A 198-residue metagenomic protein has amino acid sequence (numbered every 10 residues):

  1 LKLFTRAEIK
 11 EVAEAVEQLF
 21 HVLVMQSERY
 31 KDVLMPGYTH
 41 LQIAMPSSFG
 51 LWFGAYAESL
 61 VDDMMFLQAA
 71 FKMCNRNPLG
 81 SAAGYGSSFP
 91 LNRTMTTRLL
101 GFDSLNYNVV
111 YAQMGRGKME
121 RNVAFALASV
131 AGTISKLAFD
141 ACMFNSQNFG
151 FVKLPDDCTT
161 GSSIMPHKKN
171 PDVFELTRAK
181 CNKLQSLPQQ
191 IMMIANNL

Functional and structural regions predicted by a protein language model:
L1-M45, S104-M119: Long, non-coiled-coil amphipathic alpha-helical linker/lever segments that couple catalytic cores to other domains
E17, H21, P46-N197: Internal glycine-rich alpha/beta core junctions
